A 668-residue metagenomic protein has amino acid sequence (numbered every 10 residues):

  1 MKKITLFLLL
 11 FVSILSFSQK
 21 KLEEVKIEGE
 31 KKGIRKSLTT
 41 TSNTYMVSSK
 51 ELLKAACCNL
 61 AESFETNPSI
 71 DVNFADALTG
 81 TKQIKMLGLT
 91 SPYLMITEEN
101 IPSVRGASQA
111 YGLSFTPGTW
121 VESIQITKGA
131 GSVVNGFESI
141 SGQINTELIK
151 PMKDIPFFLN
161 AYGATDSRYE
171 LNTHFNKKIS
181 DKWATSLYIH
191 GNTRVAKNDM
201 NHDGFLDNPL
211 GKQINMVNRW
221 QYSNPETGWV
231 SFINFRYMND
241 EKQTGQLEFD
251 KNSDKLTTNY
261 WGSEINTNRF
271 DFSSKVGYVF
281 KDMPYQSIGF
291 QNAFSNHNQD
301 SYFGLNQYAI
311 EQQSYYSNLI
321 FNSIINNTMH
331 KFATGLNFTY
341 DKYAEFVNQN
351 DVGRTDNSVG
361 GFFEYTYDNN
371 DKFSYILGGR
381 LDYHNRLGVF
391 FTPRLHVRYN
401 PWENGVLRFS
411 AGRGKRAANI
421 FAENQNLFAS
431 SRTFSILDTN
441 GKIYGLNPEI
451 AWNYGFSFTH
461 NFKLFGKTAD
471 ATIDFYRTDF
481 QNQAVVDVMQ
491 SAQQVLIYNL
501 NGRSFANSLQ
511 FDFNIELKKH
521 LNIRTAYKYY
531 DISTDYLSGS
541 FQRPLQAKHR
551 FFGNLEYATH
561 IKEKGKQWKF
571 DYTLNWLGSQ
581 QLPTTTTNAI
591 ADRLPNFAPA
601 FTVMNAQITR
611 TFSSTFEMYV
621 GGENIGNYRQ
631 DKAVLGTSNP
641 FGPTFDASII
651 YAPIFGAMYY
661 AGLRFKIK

Functional and structural regions predicted by a protein language model:
E24-L53, Q83, I124: N-terminal periplasmic "start-of-domain" segments of outer-membrane beta-barrel proteins
L60-S63, K82-K85, G112-P117, I126 (+3 more regions): N-terminal periplasmic accessory domains that precede and gate Gram-negative outer-membrane beta-barrel machines
E65-P102: Extracytoplasmic beta-strand/coil segments of soluble accessory domains associated with Gram-negative outer-membrane
Q83, I101-K128, M216: Short acidic/polar hinge/loop motifs at secondary-structure boundaries that mediate gating or recognition
R194-N215, Q221-I288, F294-Q312: Flexible loop and strand-edge segments within Gram-negative outer membrane beta-barrel domains
I288-S301, N400, R408, Y444-N499 (+1 more regions): Membrane-embedded beta-barrel scaffold of Gram-negative outer-membrane proteins
D368, D474-D479, N499-P583: Gram-negative outer-membrane beta-barrel transporters
K415, Q481, I523, W576-T585 (+1 more regions): C-terminal beta-signal and adjacent terminal beta-strands/loops of Gram-negative outer-membrane beta-barrel proteins
